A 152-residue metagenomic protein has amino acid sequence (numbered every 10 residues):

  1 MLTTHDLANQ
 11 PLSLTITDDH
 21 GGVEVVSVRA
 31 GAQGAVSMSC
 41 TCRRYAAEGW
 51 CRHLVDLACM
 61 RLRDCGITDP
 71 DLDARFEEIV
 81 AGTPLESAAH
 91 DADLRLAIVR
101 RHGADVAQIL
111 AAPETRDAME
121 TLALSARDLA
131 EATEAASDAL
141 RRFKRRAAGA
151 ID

Functional and structural regions predicted by a protein language model:
M1-D152: Long, low-complexity, compositionally biased intrinsically disordered regions
